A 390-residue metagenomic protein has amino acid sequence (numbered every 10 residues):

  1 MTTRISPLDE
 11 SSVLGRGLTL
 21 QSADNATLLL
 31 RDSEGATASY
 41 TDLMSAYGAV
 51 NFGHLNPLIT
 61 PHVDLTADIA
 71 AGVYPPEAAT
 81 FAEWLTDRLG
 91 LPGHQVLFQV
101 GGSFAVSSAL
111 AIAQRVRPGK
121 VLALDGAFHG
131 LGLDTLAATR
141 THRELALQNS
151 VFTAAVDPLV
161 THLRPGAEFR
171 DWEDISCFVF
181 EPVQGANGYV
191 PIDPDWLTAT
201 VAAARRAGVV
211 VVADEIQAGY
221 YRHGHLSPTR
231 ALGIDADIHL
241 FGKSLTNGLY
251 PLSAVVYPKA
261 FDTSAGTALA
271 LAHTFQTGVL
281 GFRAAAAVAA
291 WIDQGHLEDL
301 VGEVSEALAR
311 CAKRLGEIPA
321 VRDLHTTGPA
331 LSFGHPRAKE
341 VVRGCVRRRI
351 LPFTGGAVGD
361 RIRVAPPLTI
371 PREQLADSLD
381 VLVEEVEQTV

Functional and structural regions predicted by a protein language model:
M1-V390: Conserved N-terminal phosphate-binding loop of PLP-dependent enzymes in the Aspartate aminotransferase
